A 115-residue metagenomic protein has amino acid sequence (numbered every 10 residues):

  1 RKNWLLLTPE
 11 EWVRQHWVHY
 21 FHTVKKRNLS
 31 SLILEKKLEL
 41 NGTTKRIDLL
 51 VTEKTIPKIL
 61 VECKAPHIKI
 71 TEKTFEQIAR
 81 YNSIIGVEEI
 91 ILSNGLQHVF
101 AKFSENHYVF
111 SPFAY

Functional and structural regions predicted by a protein language model:
R1-E89, L96-Y115: A short, conserved, highly charged catalytic patch centered on acidic carboxylates
